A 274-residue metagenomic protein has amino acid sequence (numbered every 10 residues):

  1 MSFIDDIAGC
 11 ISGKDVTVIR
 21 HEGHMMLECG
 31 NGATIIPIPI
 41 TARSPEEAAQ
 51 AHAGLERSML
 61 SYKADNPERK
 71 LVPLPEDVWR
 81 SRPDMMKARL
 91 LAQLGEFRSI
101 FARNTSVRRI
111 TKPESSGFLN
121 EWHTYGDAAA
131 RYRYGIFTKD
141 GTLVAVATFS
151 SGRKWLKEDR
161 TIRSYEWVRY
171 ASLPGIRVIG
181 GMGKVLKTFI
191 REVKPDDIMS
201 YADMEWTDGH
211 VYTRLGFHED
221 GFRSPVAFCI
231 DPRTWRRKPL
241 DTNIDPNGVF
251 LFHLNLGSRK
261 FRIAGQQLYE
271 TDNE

Functional and structural regions predicted by a protein language model:
M1-H21: Acidic-basic catalytic patches of nuclease active cores, encompassing PD-(D/E)XK and other metal-cofactor nuclease
I11-K14, E114-E121, I244-D245: Short Pro/Gly-enriched beta-strand edge/turn motifs at strand-loop
I19-H21, G126-A129, F252-L256: A short catalytic or substrate-binding loop motif that flags glycine-/basic-rich loops and adjacent residues that bind
L27-I35, D140, R163-Y165: Active-site beta-strand-loop-beta-strand hairpin of nuclease catalytic cores that positions key catalytic residues
G32-E56, G152-K154: Short beta-strand-loop-alpha-helix junction that forms the active-site gateway of nucleic-acid-processing nucleases
A48-S81: Catalytic cores of nucleic-acid endonucleases
M85-D197, A202-H210, R214-L215, E219-P225 (+1 more regions): A conserved beta-strand-loop-helix scaffold within acyl/acetyltransferase catalytic domains
C229-Y269: C-terminal "cap" of GNAT-fold acetyltransferases
